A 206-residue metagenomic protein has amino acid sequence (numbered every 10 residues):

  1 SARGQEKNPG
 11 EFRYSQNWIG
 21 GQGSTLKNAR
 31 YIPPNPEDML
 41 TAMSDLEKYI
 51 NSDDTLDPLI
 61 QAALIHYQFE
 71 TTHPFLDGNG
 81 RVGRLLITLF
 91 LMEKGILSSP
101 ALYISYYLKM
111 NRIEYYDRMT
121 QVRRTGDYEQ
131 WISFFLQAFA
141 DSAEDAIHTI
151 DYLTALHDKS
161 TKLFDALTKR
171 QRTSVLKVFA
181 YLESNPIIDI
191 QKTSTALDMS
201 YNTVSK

Functional and structural regions predicted by a protein language model:
S1-K206: FIC/Doc superfamily catalytic core
